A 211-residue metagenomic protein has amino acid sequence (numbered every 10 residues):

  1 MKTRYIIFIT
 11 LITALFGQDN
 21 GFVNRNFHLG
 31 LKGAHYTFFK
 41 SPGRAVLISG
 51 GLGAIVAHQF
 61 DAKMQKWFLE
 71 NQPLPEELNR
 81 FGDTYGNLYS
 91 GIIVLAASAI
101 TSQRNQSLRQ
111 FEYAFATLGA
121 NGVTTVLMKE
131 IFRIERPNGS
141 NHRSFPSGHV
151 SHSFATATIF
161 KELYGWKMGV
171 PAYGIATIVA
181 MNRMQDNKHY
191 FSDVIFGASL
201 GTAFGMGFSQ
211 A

Functional and structural regions predicted by a protein language model:
R4-T13: Sec-dependent N-terminal signal peptides
I12-A14, I159, A203: Alpha-helical transmembrane segments and their juxtamembrane interfaces
Q18-F145, S151-M184: Hydrophobic alpha-helical bundle signature of multipass membrane enzymes
P137, H152, G201, G205 (+1 more regions): Short, electropositive, low-hydrophobicity segments enriched in small/polar residues
N141-S147, H189-Y190, V194: Active-site metal-coordination segments of metallo-dependent hydrolases
M181-S199, M206-A211: Predominantly the C-terminal beta-signal and adjacent terminal strand-loop region of outer-membrane beta-barrel
